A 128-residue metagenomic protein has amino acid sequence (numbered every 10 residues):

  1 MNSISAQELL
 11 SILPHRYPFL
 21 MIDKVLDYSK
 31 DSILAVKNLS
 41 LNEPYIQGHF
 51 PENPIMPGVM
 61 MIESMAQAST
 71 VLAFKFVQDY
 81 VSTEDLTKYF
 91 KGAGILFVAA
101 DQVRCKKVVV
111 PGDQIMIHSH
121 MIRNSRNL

Functional and structural regions predicted by a protein language model:
N2-S3, T70-H118: Hydrophobic beta-strand-centered segment that forms part of the acyl-chain substrate-binding groove
I4-S5, P54: RNA-interacting cores
A6-R16, K88-K91: Short aromatic-glycine motifs in intrinsically disordered, low-complexity regions
P14-M56, M60-M61, A68: Catalytic strand-loop segment that frames the active site of acyl-thioester-processing enzymes
P18-F19, L96, Q102, R126-L128: Short solvent-exposed loop/turn micro-motifs enriched in small/polar/acidic residues
K24-D27, Q102, K107, M121-R123: A residue-level detector for short acidic-glycine micro-motifs
L34-V36, M116-H120: Beta-strand secondary-structure signal
V110-G112, R123-L128: Acidic, glycine-enriched active-site microenvironments
